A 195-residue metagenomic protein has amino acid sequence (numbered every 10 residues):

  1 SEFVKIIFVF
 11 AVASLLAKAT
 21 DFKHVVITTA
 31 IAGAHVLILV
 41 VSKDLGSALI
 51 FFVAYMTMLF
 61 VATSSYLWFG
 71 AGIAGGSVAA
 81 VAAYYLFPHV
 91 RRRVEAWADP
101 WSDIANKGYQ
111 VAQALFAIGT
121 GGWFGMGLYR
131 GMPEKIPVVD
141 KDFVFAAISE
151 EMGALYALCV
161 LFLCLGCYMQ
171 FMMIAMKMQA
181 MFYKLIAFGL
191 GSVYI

Functional and structural regions predicted by a protein language model:
S1-K107, A146-I195: Hydrophobic alpha-helical transmembrane segments of multi-pass inner membrane proteins, especially in bacterial systems
I118, G122-L155, A175-M178, F182: Long extracytoplasmic/lumenal interhelical loops at the membrane interface of multi-pass membrane proteins
